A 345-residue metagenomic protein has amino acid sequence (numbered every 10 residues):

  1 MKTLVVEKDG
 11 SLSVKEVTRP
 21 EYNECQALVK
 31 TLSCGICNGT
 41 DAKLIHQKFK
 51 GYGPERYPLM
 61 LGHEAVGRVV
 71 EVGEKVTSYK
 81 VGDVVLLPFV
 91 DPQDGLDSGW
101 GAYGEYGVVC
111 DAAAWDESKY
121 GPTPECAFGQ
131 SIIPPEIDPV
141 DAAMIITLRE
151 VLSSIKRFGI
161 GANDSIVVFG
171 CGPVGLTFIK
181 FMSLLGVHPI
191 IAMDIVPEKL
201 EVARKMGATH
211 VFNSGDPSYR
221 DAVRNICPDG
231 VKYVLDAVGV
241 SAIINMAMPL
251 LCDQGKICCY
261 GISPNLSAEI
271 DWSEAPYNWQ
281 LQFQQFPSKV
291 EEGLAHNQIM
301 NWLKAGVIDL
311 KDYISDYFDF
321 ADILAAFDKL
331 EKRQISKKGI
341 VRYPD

Functional and structural regions predicted by a protein language model:
M1-L61, G121-C126, V211, R342-D345: Short N-terminal strand-loop motif that marks the start of NAD(P)H/FAD-dependent oxidoreductase cofactor-binding domains
P20-G35, K48-Y103, C110-A113: Glycine-rich beta-strand-centered segment in the early N-terminal region that forms part of a ligand/cofactor-binding
E64, D83-V84, Y106, S165 (+2 more regions): Residue-level marker of beta-strand positions
V84, P135-D216, D221: Mid-domain Rossmann-like dinucleotide-binding core that forms the NAD(H)/NADP(H) cofactor-binding site
P92-F169: NAD(P)H dinucleotide-binding glycine-rich loop of Rossmann-like/cofactor-binding domains, especially the beta1-alpha1
V140-A143, V167, C171, A192-M193 (+5 more regions): Glycine- and other small-residue-rich loops at beta-strand/loop junctions that grip anionic moieties
F158-A162, M206-Q280: Glycine-rich cofactor phosphate-binding loops and adjacent beta1-alpha1 units of small-molecule cofactor enzyme domains
D221-R224, P228, L266-D316, L324-D328 (+1 more regions): C-terminal substrate-binding/catalytic core of Rossmann-like NAD(P)-dependent dehydrogenases/reductases
